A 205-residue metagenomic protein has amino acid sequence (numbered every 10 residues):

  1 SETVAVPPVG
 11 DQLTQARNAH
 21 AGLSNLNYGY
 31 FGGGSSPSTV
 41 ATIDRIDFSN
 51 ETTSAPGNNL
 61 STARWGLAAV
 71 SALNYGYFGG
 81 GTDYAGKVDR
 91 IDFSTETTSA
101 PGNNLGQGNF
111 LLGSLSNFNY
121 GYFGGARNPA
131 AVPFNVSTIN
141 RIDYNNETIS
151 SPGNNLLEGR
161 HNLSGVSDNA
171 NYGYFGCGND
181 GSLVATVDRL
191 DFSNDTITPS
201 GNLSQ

Functional and structural regions predicted by a protein language model:
S1-Q205: Polar, enzyme-active/binding microenvironments
